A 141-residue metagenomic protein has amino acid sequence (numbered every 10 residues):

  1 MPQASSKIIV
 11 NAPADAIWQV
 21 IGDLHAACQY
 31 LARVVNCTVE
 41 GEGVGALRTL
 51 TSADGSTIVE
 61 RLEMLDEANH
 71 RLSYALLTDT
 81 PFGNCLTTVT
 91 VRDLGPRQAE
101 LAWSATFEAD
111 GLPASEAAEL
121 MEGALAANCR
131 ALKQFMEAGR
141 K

Functional and structural regions predicted by a protein language model:
M1-G41: Hydrophobic ligand-binding cavity/cleft-lining segments
Q3, L50, P113: Catalytic cores of transferase enzymes with a strong primary signal for eukaryotic protein kinases
D15-Q19, Q29, P96, G123 (+2 more regions): Replace "anionic and nucleotidyl ligands
Q29, N36-V39, G43, S52-Q98 (+3 more regions): Hydrophobic-ligand binding "helix-grip"
R48, V59, A102, E119-L120: C-terminal and inter-domain tail/linker signature
E100, T106-K141: A conserved amphipathic terminal alpha-helix motif
